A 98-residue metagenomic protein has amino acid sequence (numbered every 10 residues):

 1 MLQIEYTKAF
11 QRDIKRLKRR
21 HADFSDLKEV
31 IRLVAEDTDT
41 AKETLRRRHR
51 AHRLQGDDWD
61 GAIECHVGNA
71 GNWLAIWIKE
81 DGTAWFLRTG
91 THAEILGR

Functional and structural regions predicted by a protein language model:
M1-N72, K79-W85, H92-R98: Basic, Lys/Arg-enriched alpha-helical interface segments
